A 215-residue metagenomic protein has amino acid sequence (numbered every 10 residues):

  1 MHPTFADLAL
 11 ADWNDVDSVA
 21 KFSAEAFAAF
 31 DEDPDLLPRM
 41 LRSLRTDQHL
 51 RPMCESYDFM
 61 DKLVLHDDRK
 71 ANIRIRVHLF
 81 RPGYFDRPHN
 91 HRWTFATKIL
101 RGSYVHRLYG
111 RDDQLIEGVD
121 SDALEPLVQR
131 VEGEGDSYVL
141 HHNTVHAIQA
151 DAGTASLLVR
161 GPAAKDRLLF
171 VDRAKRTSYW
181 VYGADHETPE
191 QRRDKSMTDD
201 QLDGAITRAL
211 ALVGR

Functional and structural regions predicted by a protein language model:
M1-I73, D122-A123: A short, N-terminal "cap"/entry segment at the start of jelly-roll beta-barrel domains of the cupin/DSBH fold
R76-N90, H141-N143: Conserved short histidine dyad/triad with adjacent acidic residue
P82, T144-H146, P162-K165: Short, solvent-exposed loop/turn segments at secondary-structure junctions
R92-H106, G110: Short, conserved beta-strand element in jelly-roll/cupin
A96, A152-L168: A short hydrophobic beta-strand segment most commonly corresponding to one strand of the jelly-roll/cupin
G110-A150, A155: Short acidic-glycine-tyrosine-enriched beta hairpin
R130, A164-Y182: Short peripheral tails and domain-boundary helices/loops at the edges of structured domains
Y179-R215: Long hydrophobic alpha-helical segments typical of transmembrane helices together with their membrane-interfacial
